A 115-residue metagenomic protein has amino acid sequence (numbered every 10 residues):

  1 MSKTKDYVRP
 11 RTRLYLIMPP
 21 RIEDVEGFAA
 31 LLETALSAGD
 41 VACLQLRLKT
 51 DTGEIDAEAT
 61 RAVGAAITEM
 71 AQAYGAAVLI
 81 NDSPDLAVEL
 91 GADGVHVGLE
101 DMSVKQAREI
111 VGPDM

Functional and structural regions predicted by a protein language model:
M1-H96, I110-M115: Conserved N-terminal beta1-alpha1 strand-loop-helix module at the mouth
L99-K105: Flexible, gly/pro- and Lys/Arg-enriched active-site loops
